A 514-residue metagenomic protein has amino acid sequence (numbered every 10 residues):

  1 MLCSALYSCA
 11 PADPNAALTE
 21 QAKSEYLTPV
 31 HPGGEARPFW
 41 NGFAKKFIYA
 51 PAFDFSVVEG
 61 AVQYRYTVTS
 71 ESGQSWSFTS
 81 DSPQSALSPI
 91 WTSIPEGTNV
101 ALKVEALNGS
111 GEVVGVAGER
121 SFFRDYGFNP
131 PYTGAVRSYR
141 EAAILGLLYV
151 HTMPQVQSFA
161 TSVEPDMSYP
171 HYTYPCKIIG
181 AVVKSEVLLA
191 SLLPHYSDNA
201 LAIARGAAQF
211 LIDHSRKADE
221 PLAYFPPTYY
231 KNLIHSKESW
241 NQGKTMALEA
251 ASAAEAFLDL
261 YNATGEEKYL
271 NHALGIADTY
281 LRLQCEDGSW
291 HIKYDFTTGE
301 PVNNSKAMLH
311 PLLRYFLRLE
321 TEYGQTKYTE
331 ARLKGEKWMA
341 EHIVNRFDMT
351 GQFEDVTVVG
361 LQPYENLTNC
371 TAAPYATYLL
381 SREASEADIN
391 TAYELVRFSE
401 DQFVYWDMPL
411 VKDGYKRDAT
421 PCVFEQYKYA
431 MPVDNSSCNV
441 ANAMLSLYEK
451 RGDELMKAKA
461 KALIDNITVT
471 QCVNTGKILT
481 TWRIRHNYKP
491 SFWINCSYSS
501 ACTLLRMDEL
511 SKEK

Functional and structural regions predicted by a protein language model:
A5-S8: C-terminal motif of bacterial Sec signal peptides marking the signal peptidase cleavage site
N15-E59, G118-G127: Pro/Thr/Ser/Gly-rich low-complexity, intrinsically disordered linker/stalk tracts
R65-N99, G109: Recognizes extended acidic, P/S/T-rich segments that occur within or adjacent to Ig-like beta-sandwich modules
E112-G115, P130-R140, L189-R205, L260-L274 (+4 more regions): Structural helix-adjacent loops and short alpha-helical linkers that scaffold large soluble proteins
F123-I178, N199-I234, L274-G275, L281-W290 (+7 more regions): Low-complexity, Ser/Thr/Pro/Gly-enriched N-terminal "stalk/linker" regions
Y172-S191, E238, Q242-Y261, G299-E320 (+3 more regions): Well-ordered alpha-helical segments within folded domains of soluble proteins
D278, L283, E336-P363, E383-P490: Non-catalytic carbohydrate-binding regions of carbohydrate-active enzymes
